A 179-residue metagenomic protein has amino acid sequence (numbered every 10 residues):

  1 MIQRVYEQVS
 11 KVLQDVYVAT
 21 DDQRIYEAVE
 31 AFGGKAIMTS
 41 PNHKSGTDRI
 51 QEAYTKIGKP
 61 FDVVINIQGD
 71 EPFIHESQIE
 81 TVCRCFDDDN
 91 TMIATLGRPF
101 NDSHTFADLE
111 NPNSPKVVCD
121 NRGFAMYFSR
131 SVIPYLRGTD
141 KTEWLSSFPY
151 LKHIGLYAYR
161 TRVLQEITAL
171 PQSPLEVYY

Functional and structural regions predicted by a protein language model:
M1-T20: N-terminal glycine-rich phosphate-binding loop and ensuing alpha1 helix
L13, K59-F61, D88-I93: Short, high-confidence coil segments that cap the C-terminus of an alpha-helix and link into the following beta-strand
V16-V18, V64, A94, A125: Hydrophobic/aromatic residues located in beta-strands of well-ordered beta-sheets within soluble catalytic
Y17, Q23-T81: Short phosphate-binding loop-to-helix
T20-D21, I74, Y159, Y178: A conserved hydrophobic position in a structured secondary element of the catalytic/binding core that shapes
E76-L170: Conserved core of the sugar-phosphate nucleotidyltransferase
P171-Y179: Donor nucleotide-sugar recognition loop
